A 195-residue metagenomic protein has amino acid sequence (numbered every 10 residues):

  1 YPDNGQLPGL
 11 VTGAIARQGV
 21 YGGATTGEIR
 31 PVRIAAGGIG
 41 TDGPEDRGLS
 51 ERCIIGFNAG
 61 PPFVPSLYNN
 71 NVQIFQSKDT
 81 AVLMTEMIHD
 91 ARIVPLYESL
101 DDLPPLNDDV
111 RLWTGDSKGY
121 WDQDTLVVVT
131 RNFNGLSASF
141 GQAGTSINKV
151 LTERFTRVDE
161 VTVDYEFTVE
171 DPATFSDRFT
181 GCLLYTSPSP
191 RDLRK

Functional and structural regions predicted by a protein language model:
Y1-S187, R191: PEST-like low-complexity, intrinsically disordered acidic/proline/serine-rich tracts that flank trafficking/processing
